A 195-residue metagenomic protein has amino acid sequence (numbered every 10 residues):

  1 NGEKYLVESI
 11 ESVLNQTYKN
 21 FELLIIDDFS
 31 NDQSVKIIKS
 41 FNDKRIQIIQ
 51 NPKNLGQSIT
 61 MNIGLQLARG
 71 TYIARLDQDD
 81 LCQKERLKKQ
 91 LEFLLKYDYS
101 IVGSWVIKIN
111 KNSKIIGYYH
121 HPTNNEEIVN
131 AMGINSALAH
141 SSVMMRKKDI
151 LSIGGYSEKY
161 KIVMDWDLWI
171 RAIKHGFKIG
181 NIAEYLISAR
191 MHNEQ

Functional and structural regions predicted by a protein language model:
K4-V7, D32-S40, L81, E85: Acidic helix N-cap motif at the loop->helix transition within catalytic regions of sugar-transfer enzymes
E11-N20: Short, acidic, metal-binding catalytic loop of nucleotide-sugar glycosyltransferases
D27-K36, K53, D77: A conserved acidic beta->alpha catalytic loop
N51-A68, K89: Glycine-rich, basic loop-to-helix element that forms the pyrophosphate-binding segment of sugar-nucleotide handling
Q66, Y118, P122-Q195: Conserved nucleotide-sugar donor-binding catalytic segment
I73: Short aromatic/hydrophobic "clamp" motif used to bind/position activated sugar donors
D77-L81, W105: The conserved acidic donor/metal-binding loop of glycosyltransferases
E85-I116: Conserved donor NDP-sugar-binding/catalytic core segment of glycosyltransferases
